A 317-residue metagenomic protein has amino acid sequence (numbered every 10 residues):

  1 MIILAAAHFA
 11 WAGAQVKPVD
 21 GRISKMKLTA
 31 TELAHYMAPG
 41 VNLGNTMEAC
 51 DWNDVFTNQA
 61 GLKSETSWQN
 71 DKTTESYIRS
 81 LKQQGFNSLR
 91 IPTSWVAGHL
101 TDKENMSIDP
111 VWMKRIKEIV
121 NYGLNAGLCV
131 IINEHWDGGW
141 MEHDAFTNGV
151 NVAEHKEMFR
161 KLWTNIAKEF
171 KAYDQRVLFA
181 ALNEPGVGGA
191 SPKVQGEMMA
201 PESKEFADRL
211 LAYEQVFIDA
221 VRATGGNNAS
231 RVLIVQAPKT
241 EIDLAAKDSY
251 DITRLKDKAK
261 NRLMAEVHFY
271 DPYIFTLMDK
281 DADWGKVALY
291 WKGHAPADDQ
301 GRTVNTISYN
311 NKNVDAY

Functional and structural regions predicted by a protein language model:
M1-Q15: Bacterial Sec-dependent N-terminal signal peptides
A12-S88: N-terminal carbohydrate-binding accessory modules
V16, A153-Y317: Active-site region of glycoside hydrolase catalytic domains
G21-I23, W68-L89, H99, K103-W136 (+2 more regions): An active-site-proximal structural segment forming one wall of the substrate-binding cleft that immediately precedes
Y36, G127, R262: Conserved catalytic motifs of the protein kinase core domain
G44-T73, T101-I108, N151, I274-K312: Acidic/histidine-rich helix-loop elements that form or flank divalent-metal/phosphate-binding sites at the catalytic
N45-A49, S88, S94-H99, W136-W140 (+3 more regions): Solvent-exposed loop/turn segments at secondary-structure junctions within structured extracellular/periplasmic domains
